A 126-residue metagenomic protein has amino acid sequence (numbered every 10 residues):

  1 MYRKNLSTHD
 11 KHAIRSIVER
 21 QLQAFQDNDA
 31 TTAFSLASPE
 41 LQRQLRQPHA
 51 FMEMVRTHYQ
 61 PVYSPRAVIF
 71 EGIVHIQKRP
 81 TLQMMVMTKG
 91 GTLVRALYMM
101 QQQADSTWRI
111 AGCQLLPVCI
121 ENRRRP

Functional and structural regions predicted by a protein language model:
M1-L22, K78, R109-I110, Q114-L116 (+1 more regions): Juxtamembrane and targeting peptides
M1-Y2, S38-Q44, A96-Q102: Charged, low-complexity, helix/coiled-coil-prone segments
H12-R20, D27-Q77: Short solvent-exposed beta->alpha transition segments
G72-P126: Exposed beta-sheet edge and beta->alpha loop/turn motif
